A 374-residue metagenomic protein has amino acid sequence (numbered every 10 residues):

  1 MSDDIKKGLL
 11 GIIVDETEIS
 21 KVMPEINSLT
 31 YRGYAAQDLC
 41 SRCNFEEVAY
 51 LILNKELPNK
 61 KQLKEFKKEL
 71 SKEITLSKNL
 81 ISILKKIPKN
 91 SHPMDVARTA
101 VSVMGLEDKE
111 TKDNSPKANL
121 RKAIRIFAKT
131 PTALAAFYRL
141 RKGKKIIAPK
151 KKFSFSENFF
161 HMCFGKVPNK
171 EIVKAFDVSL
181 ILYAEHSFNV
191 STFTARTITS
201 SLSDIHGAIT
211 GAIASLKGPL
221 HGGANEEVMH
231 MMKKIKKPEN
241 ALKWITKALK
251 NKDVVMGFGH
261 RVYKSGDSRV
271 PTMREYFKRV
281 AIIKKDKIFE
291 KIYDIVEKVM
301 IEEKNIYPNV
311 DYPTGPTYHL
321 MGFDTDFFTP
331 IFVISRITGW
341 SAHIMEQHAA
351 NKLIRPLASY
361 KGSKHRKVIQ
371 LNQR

Functional and structural regions predicted by a protein language model:
M1-R374: Non-transmembrane, aqueous-exposed alpha-helical and coiled segments at domain scale
